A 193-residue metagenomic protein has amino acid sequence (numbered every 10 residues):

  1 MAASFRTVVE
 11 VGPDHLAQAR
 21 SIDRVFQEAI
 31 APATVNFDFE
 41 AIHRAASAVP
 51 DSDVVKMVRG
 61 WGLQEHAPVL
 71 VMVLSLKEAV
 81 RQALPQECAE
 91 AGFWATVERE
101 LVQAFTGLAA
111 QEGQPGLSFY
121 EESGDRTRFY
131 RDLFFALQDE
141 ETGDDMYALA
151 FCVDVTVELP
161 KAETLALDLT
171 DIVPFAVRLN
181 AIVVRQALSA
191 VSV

Functional and structural regions predicted by a protein language model:
M1-F26, I30-F39, V55, W61-V73 (+2 more regions): C-terminal assembly and membrane-engagement modules of membrane-active proteins
I42-R44, A48-V54: Helix-start/capping segments and mature chain N-termini
K77-L84, F93-A109: Membrane-active amphipathic alpha-helices enriched in small hydrophobic residues
